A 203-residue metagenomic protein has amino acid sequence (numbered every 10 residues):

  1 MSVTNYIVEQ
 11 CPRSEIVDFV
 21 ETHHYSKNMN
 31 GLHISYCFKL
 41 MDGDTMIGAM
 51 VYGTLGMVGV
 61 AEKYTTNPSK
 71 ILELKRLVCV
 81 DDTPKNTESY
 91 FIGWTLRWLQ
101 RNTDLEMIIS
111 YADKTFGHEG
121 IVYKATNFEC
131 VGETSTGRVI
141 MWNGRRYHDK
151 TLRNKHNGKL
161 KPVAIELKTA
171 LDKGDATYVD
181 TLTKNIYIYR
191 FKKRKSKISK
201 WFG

Functional and structural regions predicted by a protein language model:
M1-L32: Short amphipathic alpha-helix that is part of the acyltransferase structural core
N5, I71, K184: A residue-level signal for beta-strand positions that form part of recognition/binding surfaces within mature
Q10, G53-G174: Acyl-donor binding region in acyl/amide transferases
V20, I34-T54: Conserved beta-hairpin
M29-H33, G43, Y178-L182: A short catalytic or substrate-binding loop motif that flags glycine-/basic-rich loops and adjacent residues that bind
L32-S35, S135: A short, compositionally biased
S35-C37, L105, A125, K184-I186: Extracellular structured ligand-interaction cores
L171-G203: Charged phosphate-binding loop/patch that engages nucleotide di/tri-phosphates or the phosphate backbone of nucleic
